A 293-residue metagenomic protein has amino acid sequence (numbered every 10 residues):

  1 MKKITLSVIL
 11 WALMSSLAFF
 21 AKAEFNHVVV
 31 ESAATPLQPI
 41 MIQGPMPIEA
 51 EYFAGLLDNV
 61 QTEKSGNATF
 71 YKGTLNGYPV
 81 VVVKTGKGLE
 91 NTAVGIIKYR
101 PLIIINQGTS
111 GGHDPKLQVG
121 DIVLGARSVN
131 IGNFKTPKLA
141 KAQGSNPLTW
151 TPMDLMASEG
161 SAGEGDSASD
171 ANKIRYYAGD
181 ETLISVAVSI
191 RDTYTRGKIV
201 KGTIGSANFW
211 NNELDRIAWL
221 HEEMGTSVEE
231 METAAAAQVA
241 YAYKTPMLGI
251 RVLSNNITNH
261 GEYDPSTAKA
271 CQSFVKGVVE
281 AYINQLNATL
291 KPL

Functional and structural regions predicted by a protein language model:
M1-I4: Positively charged n-region of N-terminal signal peptides that target proteins for export
S7-S16: Bacterial N-terminal signal peptides
E24-G95: N-terminal short beta-loop-beta anion/metal-coordinating cradle
R100-L102: Proline-aspartate-enriched helix->loop->beta-strand connector
D114-H221: Mid-sequence, gly/pro-rich, charge-dense loop/helix-turn segments that line enzyme active sites
W210-E230, A234-Q272: Active-site-adjacent mobile loop/cap segments within catalytic or ligand-binding domains
I257-L293: His/Asp/Glu-rich mid-to-C-terminal helical/loop segments that flank catalytic regions of hydrolases
